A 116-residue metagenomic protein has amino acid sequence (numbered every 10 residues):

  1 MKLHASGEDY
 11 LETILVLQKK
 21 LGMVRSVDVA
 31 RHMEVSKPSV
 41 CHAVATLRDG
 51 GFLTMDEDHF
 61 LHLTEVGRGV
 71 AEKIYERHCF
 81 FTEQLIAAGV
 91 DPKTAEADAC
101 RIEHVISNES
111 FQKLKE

Functional and structural regions predicted by a protein language model:
K2-V35: N-terminal helix-turn-helix DNA-binding core of bacterial DNA-binding proteins
H4, L63-T64, S107: Residue-level signal for threonine
S26-E57: Canonical helix-turn-helix DNA-binding module
S36, G89-K93: Helix N-cap / loop-to-helix initiation motif
H59-R77: Basic, amphipathic "hinge/linker" alpha-helix immediately C-terminal to the N-terminal HTH DNA-binding motif
R68, T82-I86, A99-C100: Amphipathic alpha-helical segments within well-ordered protein domains
H78-F80, E96: A generic alpha-helix surface/boundary motif
A97-E116: C-terminal regulatory/oligomerization modules of transcriptional regulators
